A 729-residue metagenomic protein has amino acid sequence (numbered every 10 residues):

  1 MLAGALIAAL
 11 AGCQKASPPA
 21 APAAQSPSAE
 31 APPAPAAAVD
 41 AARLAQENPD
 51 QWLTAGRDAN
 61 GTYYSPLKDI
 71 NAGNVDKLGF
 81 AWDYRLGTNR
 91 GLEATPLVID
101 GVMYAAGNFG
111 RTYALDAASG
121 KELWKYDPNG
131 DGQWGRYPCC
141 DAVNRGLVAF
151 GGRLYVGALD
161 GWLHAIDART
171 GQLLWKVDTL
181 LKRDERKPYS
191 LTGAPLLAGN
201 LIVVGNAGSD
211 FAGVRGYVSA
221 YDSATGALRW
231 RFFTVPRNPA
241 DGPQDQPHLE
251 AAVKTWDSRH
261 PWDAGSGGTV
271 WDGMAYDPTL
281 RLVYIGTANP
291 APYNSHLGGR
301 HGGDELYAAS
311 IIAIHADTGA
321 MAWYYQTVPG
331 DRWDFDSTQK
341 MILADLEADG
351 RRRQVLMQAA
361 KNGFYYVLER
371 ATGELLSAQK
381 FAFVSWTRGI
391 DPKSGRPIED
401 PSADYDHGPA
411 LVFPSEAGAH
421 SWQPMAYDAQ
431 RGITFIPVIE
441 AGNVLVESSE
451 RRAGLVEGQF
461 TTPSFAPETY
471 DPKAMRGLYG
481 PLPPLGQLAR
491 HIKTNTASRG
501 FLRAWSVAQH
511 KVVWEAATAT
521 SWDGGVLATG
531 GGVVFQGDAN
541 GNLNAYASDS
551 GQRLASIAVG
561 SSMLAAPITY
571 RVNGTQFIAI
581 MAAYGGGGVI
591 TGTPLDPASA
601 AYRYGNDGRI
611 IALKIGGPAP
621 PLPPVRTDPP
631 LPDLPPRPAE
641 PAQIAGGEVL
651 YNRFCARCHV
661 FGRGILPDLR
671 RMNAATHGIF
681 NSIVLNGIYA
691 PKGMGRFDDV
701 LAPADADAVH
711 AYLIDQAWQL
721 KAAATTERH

Functional and structural regions predicted by a protein language model:
A9-G12: C-terminal motif of bacterial Sec signal peptides marking the signal peptidase cleavage site
Q14-P22: Bacterial lipoprotein signal-peptidase II cleavage site
P27-F80, P239-L249, P397-E399, R490-T494 (+1 more regions): Blade/loop signatures of beta-propeller domains
V39, V625-L650: Electrostatic cytochrome c docking/interface patches
W52-G56, G91-R111, R136-W162, P188-F211 (+8 more regions): Repeat-blade elements of multi-bladed beta-propeller folds
Y84-T95, K125-V148, L173-A194, F233-G273 (+10 more regions): Extracytoplasmic beta-rich repeat domains
L282, G537, I580-G586, D596-A600 (+2 more regions): Extracytoplasmic electron-transfer domains, predominantly the class I c-type cytochrome c fold
A639-F661, T676-N686, H729: Sequence/structural segment immediately N-terminal to covalent heme-attachment motifs in c-type and related
